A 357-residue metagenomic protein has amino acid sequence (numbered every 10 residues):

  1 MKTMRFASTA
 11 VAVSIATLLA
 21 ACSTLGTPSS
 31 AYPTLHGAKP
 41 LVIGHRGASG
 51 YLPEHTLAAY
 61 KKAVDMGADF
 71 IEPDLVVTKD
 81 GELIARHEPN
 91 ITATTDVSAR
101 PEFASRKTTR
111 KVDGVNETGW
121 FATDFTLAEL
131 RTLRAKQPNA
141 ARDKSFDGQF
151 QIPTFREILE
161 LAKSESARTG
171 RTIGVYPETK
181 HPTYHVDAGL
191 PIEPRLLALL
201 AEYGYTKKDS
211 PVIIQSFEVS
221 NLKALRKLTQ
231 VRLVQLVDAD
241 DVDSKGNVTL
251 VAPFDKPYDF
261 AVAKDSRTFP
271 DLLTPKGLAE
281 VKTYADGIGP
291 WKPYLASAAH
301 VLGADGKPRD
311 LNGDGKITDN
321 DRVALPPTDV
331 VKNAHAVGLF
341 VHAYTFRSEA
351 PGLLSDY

Functional and structural regions predicted by a protein language model:
K2-T9, I15, C22-Y357: Phosphate-group recognition and catalysis centered on beta-loop-alpha active-site segments
